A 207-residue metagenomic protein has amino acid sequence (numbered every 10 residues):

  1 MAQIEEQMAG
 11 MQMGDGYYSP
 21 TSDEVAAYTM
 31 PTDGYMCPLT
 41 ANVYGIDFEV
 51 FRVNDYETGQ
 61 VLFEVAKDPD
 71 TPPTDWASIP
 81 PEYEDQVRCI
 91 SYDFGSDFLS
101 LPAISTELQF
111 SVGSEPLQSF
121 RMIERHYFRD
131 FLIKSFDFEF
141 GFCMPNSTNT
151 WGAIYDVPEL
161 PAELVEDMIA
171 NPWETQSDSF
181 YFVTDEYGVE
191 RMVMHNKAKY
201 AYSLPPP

Functional and structural regions predicted by a protein language model:
A2-M144, I169-D178, E186-P207: N-terminal onset of structured domains
N149-P158: Exposed aromatic-hydrophobic patches
E159-L164, M168-P172: Beta-rich strand-turn-strand
